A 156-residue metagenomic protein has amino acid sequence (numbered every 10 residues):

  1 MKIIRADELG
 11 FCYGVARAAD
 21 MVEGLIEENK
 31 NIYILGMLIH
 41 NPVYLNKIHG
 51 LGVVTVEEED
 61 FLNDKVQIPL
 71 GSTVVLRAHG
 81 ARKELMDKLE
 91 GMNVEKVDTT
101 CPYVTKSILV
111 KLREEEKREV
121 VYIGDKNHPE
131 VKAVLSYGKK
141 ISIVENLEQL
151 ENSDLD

Functional and structural regions predicted by a protein language model:
M1-D156: The feature marks the mature, well-folded catalytic cores of soluble enzymes
